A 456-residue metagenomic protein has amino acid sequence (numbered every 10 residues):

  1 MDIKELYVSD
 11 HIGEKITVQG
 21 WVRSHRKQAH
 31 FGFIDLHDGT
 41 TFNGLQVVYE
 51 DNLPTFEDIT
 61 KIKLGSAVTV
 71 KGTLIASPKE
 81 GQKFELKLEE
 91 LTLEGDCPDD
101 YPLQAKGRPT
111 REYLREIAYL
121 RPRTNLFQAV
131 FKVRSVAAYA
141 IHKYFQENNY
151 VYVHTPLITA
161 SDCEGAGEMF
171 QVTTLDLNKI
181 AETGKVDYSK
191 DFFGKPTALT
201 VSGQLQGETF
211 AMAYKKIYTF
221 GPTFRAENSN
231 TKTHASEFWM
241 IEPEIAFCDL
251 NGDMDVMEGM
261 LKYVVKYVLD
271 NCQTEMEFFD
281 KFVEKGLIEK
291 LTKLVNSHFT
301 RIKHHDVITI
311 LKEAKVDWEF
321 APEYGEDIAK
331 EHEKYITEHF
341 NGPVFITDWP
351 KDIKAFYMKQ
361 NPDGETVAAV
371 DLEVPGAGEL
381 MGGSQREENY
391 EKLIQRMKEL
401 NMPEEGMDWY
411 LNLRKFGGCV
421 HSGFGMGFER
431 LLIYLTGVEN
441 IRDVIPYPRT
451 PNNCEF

Functional and structural regions predicted by a protein language model:
M1-Y7, K303, N440: Short, solvent-exposed coil/turn linker segments
D2-A246, N412: Class II aminoacyl-tRNA synthetase-like tRNA-binding/catalytic domains
H11, N271-E275: Residue-level recognition of alpha-helix termini/interfacial anchor residues
A140-N148, M260-N271: Generic non-transmembrane alpha-helical segments
I158, E168-K266, M276-E277, K281-F456: A translation/RNA-centric and nucleic-acid-associated enzymatic feature enriched in Class II aminoacyl-tRNA synthetases
